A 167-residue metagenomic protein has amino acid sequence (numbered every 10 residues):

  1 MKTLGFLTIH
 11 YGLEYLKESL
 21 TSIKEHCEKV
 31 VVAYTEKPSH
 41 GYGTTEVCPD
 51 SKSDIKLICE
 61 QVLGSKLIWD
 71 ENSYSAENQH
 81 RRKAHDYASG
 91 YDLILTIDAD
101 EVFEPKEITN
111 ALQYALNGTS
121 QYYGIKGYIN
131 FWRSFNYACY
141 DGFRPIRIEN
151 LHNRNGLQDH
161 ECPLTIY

Functional and structural regions predicted by a protein language model:
M1-E25: N-proximal low-complexity "stem/linker" segments adjacent to membrane-targeting elements
H10-G12, K37-P38, Y74-A76, D100-V102 (+1 more regions): Short, solvent-exposed loop/turn segments at secondary-structure junctions
E18, A33-D92: Active-site-proximal specificity loops/subdomain of glycosyltransferases
T21-E25, H85-A88, L112-N117: Short, surface-exposed basic-aromatic patches at helix termini and helix-loop junctions that form
E77-R82, V102-Y167: Catalytic-site signature of metal-activated, phosphate-bearing donor transferases, centered on the GT-A/GT-A-like
Y91-E104: Short beta-strand-to-loop acidic/aromatic patch adjacent to the donor-nucleotide binding site
